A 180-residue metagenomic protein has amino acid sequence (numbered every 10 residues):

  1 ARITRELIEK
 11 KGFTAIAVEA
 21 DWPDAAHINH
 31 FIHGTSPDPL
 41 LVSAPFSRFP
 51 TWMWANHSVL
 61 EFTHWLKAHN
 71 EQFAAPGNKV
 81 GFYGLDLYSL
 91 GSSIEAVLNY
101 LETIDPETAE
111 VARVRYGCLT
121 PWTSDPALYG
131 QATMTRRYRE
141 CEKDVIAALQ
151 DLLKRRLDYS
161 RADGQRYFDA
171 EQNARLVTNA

Functional and structural regions predicted by a protein language model:
A1-A180: Structured catalytic-domain cores with a bias toward divalent-metal coordination
